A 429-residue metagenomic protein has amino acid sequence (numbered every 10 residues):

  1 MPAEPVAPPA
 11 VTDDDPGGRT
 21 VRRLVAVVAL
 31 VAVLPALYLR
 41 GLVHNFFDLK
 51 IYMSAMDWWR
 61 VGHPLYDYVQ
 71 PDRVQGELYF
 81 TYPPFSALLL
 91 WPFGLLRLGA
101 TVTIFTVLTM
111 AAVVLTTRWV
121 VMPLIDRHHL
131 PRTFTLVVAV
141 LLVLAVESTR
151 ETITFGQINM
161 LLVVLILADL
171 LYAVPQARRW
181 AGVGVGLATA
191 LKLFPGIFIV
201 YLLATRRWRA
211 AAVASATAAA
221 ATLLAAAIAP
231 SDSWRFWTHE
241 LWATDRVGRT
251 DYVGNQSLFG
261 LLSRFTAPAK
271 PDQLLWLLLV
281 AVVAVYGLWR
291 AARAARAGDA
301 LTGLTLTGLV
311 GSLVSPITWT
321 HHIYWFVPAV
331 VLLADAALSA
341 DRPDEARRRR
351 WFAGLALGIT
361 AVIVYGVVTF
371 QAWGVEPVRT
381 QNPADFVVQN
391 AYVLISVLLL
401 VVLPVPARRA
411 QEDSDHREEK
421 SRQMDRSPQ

Functional and structural regions predicted by a protein language model:
P2-W180, W208-T320, R379-F386, R408-K420 (+1 more regions): Primarily membrane-embedded glycan-assembly and transfer machineries that use lipid-linked glycans
V25, T135, R178-G184, W325 (+2 more regions): Small-residue packing motifs within transmembrane alpha-helices
R97, K192-P195, A329: Hydrophobic transmembrane alpha-helices
R179-L202, T307-V314: Membrane-interface alpha helices of multi-pass inner-membrane proteins
G182-V185, D232-H239, Y324-F326, D344 (+2 more regions): A cytosolic-side transmembrane-helix exit/cap motif
G196-A219, A337-A340: Perimembrane helix-loop-helix junctions
T320-D335: Hydrophobic/aromatic-rich transmembrane helices and adjacent perimembrane loops
A334-L338, P343-Q429: Aromatic-enriched
